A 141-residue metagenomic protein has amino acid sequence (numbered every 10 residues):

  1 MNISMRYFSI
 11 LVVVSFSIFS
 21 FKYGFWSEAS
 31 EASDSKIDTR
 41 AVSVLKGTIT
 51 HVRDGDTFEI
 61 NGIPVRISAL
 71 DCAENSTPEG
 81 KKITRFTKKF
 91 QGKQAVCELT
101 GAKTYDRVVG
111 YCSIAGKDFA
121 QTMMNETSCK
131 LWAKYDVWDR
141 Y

Functional and structural regions predicted by a protein language model:
N2-Y141: Small beta-barrel nucleic-acid-binding modules, primarily SNase/OB-fold domains and secondarily Tudor-like barrels
